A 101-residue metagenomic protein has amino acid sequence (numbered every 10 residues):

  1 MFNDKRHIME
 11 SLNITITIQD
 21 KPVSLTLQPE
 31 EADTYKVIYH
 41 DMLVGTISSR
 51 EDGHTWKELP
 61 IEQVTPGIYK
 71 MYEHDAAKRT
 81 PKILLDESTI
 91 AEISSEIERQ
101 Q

Functional and structural regions predicted by a protein language model:
F2-V37: Negatively charged, low-complexity tracts enriched in Asp/Glu with abundant Ser/Thr
S11-N13, V44, P81-K82, D86: A general, composition-driven signal for non-globular sequence regions
T15-I18, P22, V44-D52: Central antiparallel beta-sheet cores of small beta-barrel/beta-sandwich binding domains
T34, I38, I68-M71: Intrinsically disordered, low-complexity N-terminal regions enriched in serine/proline/glycine with scattered basic
Y35-I38, I47-S49, K57-L59: A short, polar/proline- and glycine-enriched secondary-structure boundary/capping micro-motif
E51-Q101: Acidic, low-complexity intrinsically disordered segments
